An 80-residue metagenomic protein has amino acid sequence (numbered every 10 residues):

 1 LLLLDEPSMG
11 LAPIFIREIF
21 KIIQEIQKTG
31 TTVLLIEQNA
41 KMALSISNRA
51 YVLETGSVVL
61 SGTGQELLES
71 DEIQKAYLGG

Functional and structural regions predicted by a protein language model:
L2-E6: Catalytic Walker B motif of ABC-type/P-loop ATPase nucleotide-binding domains
G10-L11, I26: Short coil-to-helix N-cap segments within the nucleotide-binding domains
I16-T29: Helical segment within the ABC ATPase nucleotide-binding domain
E37-Q38: H-loop/switch region of ABC-family ATPase nucleotide-binding domains
A43-S45: A short, surface-exposed alpha-helical micro-motif characterized by mixed small hydrophobic and charged/polar residues
R49, S61: Short, glycine/charged-rich "phosphate-handling" switch motifs in NTP-dependent and phosphotransfer domains
Q65-E69: Short acidic-hydrophobic catalytic motif
